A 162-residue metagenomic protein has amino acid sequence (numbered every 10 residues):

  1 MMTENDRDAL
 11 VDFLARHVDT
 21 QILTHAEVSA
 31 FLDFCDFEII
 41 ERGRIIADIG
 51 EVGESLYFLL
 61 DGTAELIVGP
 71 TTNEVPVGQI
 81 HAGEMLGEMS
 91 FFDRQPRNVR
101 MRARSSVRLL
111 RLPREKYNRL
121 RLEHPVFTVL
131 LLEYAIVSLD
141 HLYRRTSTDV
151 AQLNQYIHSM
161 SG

Functional and structural regions predicted by a protein language model:
M1-G162: Cytosolic regulatory regions built on CNB/CRP/Popeye-like sensor folds
